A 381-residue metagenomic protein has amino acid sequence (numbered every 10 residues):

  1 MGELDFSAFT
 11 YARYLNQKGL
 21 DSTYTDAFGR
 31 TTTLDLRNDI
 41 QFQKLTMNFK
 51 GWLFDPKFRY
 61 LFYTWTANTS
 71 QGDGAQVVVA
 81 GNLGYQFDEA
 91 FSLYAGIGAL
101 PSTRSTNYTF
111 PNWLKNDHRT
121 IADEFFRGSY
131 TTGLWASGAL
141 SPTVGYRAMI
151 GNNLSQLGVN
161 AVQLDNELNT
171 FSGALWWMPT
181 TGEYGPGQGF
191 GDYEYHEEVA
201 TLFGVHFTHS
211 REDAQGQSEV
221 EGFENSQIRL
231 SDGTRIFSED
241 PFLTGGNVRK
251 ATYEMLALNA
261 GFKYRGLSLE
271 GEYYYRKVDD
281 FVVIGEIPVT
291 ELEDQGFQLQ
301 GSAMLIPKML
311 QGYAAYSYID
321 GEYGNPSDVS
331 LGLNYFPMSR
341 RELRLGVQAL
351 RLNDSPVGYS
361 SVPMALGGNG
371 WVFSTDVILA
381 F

Functional and structural regions predicted by a protein language model:
G2-G19, T32-Q156, Q163-E183, Y193 (+5 more regions): Outer membrane beta-barrel
G19, E197-F381: Outer-membrane beta-barrel pore domains
T25-D26, N112-W113, L331: Glycine-rich, phosphate-binding/catalytic loops in enzymes
D26-T32, R229: A solvent-exposed, charged loop/short amphipathic helix patch at secondary-structure junctions
G29, L36, W113-N116, A122 (+3 more regions): Short leucine-rich amphipathic alpha-helices used at interfaces
P186-G187: Leucine-rich repeat
